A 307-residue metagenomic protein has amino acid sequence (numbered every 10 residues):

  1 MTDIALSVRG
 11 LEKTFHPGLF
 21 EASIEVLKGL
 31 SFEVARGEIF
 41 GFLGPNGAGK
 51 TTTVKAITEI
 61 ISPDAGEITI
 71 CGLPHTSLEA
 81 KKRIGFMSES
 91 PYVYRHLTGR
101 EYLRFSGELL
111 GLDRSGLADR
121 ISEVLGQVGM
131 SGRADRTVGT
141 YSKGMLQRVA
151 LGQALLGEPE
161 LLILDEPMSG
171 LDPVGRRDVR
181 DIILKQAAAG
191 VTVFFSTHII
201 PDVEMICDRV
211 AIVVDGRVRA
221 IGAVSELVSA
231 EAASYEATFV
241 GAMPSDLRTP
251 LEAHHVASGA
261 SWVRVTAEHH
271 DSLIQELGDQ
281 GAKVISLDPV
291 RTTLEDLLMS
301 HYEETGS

Functional and structural regions predicted by a protein language model:
M1-T2, E12, T305-S307: C-terminal end-of-chain micro-motif
D3-L6, K13-V214, A220: ABC transporter nucleotide-binding domains
E21-I24, S229-E231, E303: A generic structural micro-feature
L78, L227, L297, H301: Residues that scaffold the ATP/ADP-binding catalytic core of kinase and kinase-like folds
R180-V265: ABC transporter nucleotide-binding domain
A233-S307: Short, charged/small-residue-rich alpha-helical element at the C-terminal edge of ABC transporter nucleotide-binding
